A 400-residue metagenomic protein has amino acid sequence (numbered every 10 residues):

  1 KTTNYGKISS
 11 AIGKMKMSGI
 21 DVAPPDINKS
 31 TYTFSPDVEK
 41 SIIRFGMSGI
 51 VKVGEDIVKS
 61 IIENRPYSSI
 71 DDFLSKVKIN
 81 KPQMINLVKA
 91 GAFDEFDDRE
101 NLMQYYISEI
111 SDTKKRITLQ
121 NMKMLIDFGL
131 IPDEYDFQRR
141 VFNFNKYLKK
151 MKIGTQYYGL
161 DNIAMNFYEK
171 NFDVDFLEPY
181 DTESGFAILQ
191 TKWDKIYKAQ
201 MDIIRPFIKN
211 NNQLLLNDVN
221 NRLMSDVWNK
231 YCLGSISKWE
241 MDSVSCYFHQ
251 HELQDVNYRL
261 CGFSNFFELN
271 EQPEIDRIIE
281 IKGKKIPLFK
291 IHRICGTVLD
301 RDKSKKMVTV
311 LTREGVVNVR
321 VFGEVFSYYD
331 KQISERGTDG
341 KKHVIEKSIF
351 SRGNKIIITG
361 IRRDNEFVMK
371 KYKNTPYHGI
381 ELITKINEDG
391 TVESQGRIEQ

Functional and structural regions predicted by a protein language model:
K1-Q400: Noncatalytic, beta-rich nucleic-acid-contacting surfaces in large DNA/RNA-processing enzymes
